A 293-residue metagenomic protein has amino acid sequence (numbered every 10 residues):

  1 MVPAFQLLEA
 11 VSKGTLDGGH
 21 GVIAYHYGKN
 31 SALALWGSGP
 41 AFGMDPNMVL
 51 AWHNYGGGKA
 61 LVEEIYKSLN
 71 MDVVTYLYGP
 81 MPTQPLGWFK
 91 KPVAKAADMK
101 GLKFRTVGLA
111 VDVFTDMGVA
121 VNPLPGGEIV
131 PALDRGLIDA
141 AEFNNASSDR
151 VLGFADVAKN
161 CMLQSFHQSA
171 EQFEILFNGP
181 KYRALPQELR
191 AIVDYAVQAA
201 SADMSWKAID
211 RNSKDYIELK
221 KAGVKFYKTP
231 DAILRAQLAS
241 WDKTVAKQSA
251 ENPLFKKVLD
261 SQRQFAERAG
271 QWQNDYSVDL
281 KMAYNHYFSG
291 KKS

Functional and structural regions predicted by a protein language model:
M1-V49, E64-S293: N-terminal secretory/targeting leader peptides
W52: General nucleic-acid-binding
G56-L61: Core domains of carbohydrate- and sulfate-ester-processing enzymes
